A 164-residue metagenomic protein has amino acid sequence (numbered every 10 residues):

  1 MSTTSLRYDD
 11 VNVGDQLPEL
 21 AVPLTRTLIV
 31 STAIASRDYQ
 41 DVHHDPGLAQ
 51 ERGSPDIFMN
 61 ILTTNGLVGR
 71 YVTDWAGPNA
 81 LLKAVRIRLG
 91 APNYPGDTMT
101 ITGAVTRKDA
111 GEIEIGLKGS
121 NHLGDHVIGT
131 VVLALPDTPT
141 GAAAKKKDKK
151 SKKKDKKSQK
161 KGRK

Functional and structural regions predicted by a protein language model:
M1-V13, N93-P95, T100-K164: HotDog/MaoC-like acyl-thioester-processing domains
S2-N79, T140-K164: Hot-dog-fold acyl-thioester-processing enzymes
E19, L82-A84, E114, I128: Hydrophobic residues on conserved beta-strands that form the core of alpha/beta folds
L24, L89, L133-L135: Hydrophobic residues in beta-strands and at strand termini
D41-H43, S54, L81-K83, R88-L89 (+4 more regions): Short, intrinsically disordered/low-complexity patches at protein termini and at juxtamembrane boundaries
V72-I101: Mid-chain, well-packed structural core segment of small domains
